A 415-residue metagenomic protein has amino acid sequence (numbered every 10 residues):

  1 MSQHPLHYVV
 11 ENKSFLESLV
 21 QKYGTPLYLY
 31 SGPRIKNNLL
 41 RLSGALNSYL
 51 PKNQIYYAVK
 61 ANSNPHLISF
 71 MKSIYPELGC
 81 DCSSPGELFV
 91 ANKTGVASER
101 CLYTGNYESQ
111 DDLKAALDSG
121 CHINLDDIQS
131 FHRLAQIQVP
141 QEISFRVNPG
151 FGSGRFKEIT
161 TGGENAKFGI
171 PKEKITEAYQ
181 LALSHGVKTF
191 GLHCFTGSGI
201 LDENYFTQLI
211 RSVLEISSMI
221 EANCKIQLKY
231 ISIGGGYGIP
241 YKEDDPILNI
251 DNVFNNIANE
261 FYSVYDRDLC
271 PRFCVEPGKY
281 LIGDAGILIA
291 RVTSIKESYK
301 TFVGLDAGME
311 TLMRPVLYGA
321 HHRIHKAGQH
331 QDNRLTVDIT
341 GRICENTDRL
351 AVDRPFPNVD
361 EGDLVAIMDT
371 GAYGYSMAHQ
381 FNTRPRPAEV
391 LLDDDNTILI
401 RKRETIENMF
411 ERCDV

Functional and structural regions predicted by a protein language model:
M1-Q141, S184, K188, A222 (+3 more regions): A charged N-terminal "starter" segment
I35, K60, S84, A116 (+6 more regions): Conserved, mostly hydrophobic/aromatic
L40, Y262, D268-V415: Charged (often Lys/Glu-rich) extended helix/loop segments that serve as interaction or gating elements
A61-S63, G86, Y107-S109, D127-Q129 (+5 more regions): Active-site-proximal loop/turn and secondary-structure-junction residues that shape catalytic pockets, frequently
G79, L102, H122-N124, S144-R146 (+8 more regions): Structured core elements
A91-V96, N148-P149, F156: Nucleic-acid-contacting surfaces of polymerase cores and analogous helical-repeat interfaces
P140-G152: Glycine-rich, aromatic-flanked loop segments that form ligand/cofactor-binding clefts across common enzyme folds
P149-T293, F356, N382-R384: Active-site loop/helix belt of alpha/beta enzymes
